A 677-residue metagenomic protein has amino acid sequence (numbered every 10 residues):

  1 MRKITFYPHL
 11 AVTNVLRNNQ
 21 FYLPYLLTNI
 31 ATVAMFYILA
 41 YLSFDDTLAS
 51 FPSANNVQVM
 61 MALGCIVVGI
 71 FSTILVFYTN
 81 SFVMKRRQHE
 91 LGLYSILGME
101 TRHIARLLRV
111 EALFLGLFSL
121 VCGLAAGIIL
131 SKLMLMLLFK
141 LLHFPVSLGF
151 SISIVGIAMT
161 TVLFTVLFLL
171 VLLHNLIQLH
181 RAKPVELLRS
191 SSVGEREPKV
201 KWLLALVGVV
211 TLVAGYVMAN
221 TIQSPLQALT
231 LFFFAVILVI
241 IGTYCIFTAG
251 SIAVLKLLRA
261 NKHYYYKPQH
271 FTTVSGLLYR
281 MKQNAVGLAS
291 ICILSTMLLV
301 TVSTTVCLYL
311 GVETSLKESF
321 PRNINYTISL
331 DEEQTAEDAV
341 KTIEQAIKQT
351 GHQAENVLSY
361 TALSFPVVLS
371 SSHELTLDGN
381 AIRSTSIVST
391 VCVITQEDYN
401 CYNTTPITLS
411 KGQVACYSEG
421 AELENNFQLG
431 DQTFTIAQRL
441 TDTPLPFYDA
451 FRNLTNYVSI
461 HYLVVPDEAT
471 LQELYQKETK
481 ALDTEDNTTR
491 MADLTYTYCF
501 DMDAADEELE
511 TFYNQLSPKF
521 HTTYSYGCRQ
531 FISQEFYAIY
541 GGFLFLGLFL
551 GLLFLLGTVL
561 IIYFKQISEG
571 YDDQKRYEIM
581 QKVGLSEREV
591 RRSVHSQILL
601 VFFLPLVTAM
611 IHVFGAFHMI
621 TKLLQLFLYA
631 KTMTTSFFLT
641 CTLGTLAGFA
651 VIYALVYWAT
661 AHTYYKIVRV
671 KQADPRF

Functional and structural regions predicted by a protein language model:
M1-V33, E197-W202, T211, F247-S295 (+2 more regions): N-terminal Sec/SRP start-transfer signal
R2-F6, R181-E195, Y571-D572, Y665-F677: Short cytosolic juxtamembrane segments of multi-pass membrane proteins
Q20-T47, N56-G92, L113-A126, L206 (+5 more regions): Hydrophobic alpha-helical transmembrane segments of multi-pass inner-membrane transport and secretion
Y41-N55, L124-G156, V213-T230, P605-A673: Short helix-loop junctions at transmembrane helix boundaries
E111-L258: Hydrophobic alpha-helical segments
F150-S151, L187-V200, H270-L278, Q283 (+2 more regions): Membrane-interface segments at loop-to-transmembrane junctions
S315-S329, Q334-L556: Basic-flanked hydrophobic alpha-helices used for secretion and membrane insertion
